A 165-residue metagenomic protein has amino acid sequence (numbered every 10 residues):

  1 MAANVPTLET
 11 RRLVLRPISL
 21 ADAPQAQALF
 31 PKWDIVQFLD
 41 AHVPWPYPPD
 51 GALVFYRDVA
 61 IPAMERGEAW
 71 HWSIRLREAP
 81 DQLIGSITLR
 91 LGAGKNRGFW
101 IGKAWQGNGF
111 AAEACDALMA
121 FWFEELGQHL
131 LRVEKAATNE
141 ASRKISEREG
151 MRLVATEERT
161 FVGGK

Functional and structural regions predicted by a protein language model:
M1-F38, H71-K165: Acyl-donor (CoA/ACP) binding surface of acyl/acetyltransferases
A2-N4, D58-P62: Short, P/G- and charge-enriched loop/turn segments at secondary-structure junctions
V36-D58, W70-W72: Conserved GNAT-fold acetyl-CoA-binding loop/helix
A63-G67: Soluble sensory domains of the PAS superfamily and closely related sensory modules
